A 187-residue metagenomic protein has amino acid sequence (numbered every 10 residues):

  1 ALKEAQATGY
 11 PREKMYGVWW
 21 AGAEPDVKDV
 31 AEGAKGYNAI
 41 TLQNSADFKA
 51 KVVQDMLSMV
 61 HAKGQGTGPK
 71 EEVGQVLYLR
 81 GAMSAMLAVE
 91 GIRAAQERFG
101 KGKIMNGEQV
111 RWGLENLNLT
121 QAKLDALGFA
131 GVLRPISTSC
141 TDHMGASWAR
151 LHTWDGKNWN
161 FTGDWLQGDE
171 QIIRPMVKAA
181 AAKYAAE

Functional and structural regions predicted by a protein language model:
A1, V18-A23, A130-P135: Short amphipathic alpha-helical surface micro-motifs
L2, V53, L57, A85 (+3 more regions): Extracytoplasmic/secreted envelope proteins and their assembly/folding machinery, especially bacterial periplasmic
A5-A85, W165-D169, A180: Extracellular/periplasmic periplasmic-binding protein-like sensory domains
T67-Y78, V89-F161, A186-E187: Segments of small-molecule ligand-sensing domains
Q171-M176: A short, polar/proline- and glycine-enriched secondary-structure boundary/capping micro-motif
V177-E187: Short, low-complexity disordered leader/linker segments with a strong preference for bacterial N-terminal type II
